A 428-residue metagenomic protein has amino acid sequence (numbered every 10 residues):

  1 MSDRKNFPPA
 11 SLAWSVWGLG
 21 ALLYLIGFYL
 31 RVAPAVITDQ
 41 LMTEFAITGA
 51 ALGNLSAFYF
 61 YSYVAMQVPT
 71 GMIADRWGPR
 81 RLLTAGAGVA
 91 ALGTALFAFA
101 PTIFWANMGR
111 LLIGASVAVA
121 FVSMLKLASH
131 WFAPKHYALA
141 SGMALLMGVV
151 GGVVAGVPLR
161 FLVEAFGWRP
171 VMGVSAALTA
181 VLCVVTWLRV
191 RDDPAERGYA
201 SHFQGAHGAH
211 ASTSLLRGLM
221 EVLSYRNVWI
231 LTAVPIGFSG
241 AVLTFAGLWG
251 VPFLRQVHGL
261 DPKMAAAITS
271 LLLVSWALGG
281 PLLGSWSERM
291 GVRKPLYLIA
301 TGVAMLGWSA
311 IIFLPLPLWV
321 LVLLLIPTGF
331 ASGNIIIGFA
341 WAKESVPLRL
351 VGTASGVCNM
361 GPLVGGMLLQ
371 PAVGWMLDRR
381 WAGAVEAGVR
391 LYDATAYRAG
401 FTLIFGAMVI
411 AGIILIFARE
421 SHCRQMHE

Functional and structural regions predicted by a protein language model:
S2-P9, D193-T232: Juxtamembrane intracellular "pre-TM" segments in multi-pass secondary transporters
P34-V36, Y225-L283, G366-G374: Extracytoplasmic gate region of multi-pass secondary transporters
A46, G78, F99-W105, A133 (+3 more regions): Helix-breaking motifs and short loop linkers at transmembrane-helix boundaries and internal kinks in secondary membrane
A65-F104: Conserved MFS/SLC helix-loop-helix module at the cytosolic interface between two early adjacent transmembrane helices
M66-G78, G279-V292: Helix-to-loop junctions at the C-terminal end of transmembrane segments in multipass secondary transporters
R76-A87, E288-T301: Cytoplasmic membrane-interface "Motif A"-like loop-to-helix N-cap segments of 12-TM Major Facilitator Superfamily
G109-G148: Cytoplasmic helix-loop-helix junction between adjacent transmembrane helices in 12-TM secondary transporters
M143-A195: Helix-loop-helix hairpin linking two adjacent transmembrane segments in secondary transporters
